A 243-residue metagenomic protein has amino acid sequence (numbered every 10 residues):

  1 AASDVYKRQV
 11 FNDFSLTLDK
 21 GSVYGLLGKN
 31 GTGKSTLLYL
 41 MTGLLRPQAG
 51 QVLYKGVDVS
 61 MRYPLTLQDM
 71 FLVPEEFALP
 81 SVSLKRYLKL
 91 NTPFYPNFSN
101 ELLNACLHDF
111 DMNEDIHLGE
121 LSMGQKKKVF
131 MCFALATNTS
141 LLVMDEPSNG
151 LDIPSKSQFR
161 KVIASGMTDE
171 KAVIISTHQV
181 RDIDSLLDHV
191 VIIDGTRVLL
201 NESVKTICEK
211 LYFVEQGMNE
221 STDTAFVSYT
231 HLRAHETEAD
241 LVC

Functional and structural regions predicted by a protein language model:
A1-Y6, A234-T237, L241-C243: Short, small-residue-biased leader/transition segments that mark boundaries at the very start of proteins
F11-D13: Conserved structural motif at the start of ABC-family nucleotide-binding domains
Y24-K29: The feature captures the beta-strand-to-loop junction immediately N-terminal to the Walker
T42: Helix-to-loop junction immediately C-terminal to a conserved catalytic motif
G50-M61, L65-T66: Conserved ABC transporter NBD signature motif
Q68, L72-V129: ABC-family P-loop ATPase nucleotide-binding domains
L142-E146, L151: Catalytic Walker B motif of ABC-type/P-loop ATPase nucleotide-binding domains
